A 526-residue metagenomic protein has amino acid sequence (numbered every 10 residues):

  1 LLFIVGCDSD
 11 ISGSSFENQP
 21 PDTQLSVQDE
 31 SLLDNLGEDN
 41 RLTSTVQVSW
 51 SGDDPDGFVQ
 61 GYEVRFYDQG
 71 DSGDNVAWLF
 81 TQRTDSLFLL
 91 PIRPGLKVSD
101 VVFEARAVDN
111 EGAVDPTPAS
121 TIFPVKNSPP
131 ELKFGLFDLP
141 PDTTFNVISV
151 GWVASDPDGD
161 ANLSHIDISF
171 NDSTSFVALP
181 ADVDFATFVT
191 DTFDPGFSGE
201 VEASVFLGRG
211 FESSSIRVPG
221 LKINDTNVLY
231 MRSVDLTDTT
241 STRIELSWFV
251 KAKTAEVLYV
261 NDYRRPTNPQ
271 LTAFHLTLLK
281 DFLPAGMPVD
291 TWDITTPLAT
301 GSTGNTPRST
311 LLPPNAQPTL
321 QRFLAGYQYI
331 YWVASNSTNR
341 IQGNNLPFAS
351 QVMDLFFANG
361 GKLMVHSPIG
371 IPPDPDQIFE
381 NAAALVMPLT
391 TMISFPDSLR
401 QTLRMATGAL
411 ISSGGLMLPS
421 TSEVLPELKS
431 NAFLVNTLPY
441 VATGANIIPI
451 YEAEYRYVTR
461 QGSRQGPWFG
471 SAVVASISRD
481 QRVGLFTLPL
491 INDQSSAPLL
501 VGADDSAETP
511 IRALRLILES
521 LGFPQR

Functional and structural regions predicted by a protein language model:
L1-D34, A113, S120, R526: Bacterial Sec-dependent N-terminal signal peptides
D53-G73, S155-A178: Solvent-exposed loop/turn segments flanking beta-strands in beta-repeat/beta-sandwich domains
I92-D100, V218-D225: Surface-exposed, short loops/turns at beta-strand junctions within beta-sandwich domains
V101-A107, N227-S233: Hydrophobic/tyrosine-rich beta-strand signature of extracellular beta-sandwich/beta-rich modules, prominently
V108-V114, S233-T239: Short, solvent-exposed loop/turn segments at the edges of extracellular beta-sandwich modules
P269-I378: Helical hinge/lid and interdomain linker segments adjacent to catalytic or ligand-binding clefts that mediate domain
W332, N336-T437: A glycine-rich, often tryptophan-bearing local segment used as a flexible ligand/cofactor-contacting loop or short
T459-R526: Extracellular ligand-binding/catalytic regions of CAZymes and related secreted enzymes and adhesion modules
